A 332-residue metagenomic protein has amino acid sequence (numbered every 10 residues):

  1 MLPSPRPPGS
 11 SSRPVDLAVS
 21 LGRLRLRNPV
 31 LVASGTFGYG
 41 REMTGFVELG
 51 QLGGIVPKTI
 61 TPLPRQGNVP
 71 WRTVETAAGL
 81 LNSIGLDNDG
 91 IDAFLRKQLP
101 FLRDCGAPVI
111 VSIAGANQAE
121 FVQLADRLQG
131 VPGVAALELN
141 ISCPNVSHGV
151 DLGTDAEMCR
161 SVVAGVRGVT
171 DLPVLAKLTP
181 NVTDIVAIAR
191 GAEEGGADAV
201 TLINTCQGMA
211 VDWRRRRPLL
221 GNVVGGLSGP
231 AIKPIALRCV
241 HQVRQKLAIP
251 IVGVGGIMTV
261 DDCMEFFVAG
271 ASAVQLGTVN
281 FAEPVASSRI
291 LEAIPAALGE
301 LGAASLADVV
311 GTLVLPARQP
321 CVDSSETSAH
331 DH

Functional and structural regions predicted by a protein language model:
M1-R13, L227-A248, V252, M258-H332: Alpha/beta catalytic cores of nucleotide-metabolism and tRNA/nucleoside-modifying enzymes
M1-V109, G115: N-terminal capping/small domains of soluble enzymes
G35-T36, G255-I257: Active-site metal-binding loops of divalent metal-dependent hydrolases
G45, A93, Q123, S161 (+7 more regions): Alpha-helical scaffold segments in soluble metabolic enzymes
F46, K58, F101, V131 (+6 more regions): Change "in soluble alpha/beta enzymes" to "in soluble alpha/beta proteins
T61-Q66, P144-V146, Q207-A210, F281-E283: Short gly/pro/ser/thr-enriched loop/turn and capping motifs at secondary-structure boundaries
P70-R72, R215-P218, R289-E292: Short low-complexity, flexible loop/linker segments enriched in glycine and/or proline with clustered acidic
A116-V252, M258-A269, L276: Alpha/beta enzyme core
